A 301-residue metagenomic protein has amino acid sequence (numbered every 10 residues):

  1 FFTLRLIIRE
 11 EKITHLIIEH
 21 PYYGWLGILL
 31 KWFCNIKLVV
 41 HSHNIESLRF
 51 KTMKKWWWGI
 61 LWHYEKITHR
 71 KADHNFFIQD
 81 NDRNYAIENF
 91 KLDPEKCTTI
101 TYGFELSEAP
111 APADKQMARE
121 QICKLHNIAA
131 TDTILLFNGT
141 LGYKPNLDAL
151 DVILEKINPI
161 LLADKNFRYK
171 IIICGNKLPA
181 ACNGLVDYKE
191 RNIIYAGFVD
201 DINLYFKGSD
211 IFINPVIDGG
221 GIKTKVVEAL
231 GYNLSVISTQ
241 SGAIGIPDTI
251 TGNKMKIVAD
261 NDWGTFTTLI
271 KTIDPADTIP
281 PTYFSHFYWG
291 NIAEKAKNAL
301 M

Functional and structural regions predicted by a protein language model:
R5, W32, W56-I78: Membrane-proximal helix-turn-helix segments that form the acceptor-binding/catalytic region of lipid-linked
H15, K31-F50: Active-site proximal beta-strand in glycosyltransferases
D73, K207-G221, L234: Acidic donor-binding loop of glycosyltransferase active sites
N81, I100-G103: Carbohydrate-associated surface elements
F104-L185, Y195, V199-D200, D260: Conserved catalytic-core segment of nucleotide-activated headgroup transferases in glycan assembly
E190-V199, Y205, I257: Active-site donor-binding acidic/aromatic loop of nucleotide-activated sugar and phosphosugar transferases involved
K225-A229, S235-Q240: Short hydrophobic beta-strand element within catalytic cores of glycosyltransferases and related nucleotide-activated
P275-M301: A charged, aromatic-enriched C-terminal amphipathic alpha-helix characteristic of glycosyltransferases across folds
